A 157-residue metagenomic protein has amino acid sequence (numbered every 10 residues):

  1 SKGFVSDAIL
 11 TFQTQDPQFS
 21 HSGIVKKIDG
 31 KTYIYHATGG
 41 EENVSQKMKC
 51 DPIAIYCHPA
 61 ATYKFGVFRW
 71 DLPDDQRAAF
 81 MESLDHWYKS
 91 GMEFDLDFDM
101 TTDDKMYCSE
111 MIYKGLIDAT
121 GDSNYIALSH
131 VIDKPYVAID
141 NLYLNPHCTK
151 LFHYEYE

Functional and structural regions predicted by a protein language model:
S1, K26, T38, C57-A60 (+4 more regions): Sec/Tat-exported extracytoplasmic proteins
K2-F68, E93-M106: Glycine-rich catalytic cores of cysteine/serine-nucleophile enzymes that process amide/ester linkages in cell-envelope
S6-L10, Y88-K89, N124-Y125: Short secondary-structure boundary micro-motifs
E41, D74, I132: Residue-level detector of flexible, active-site-proximal loop/helix-junction positions within diverse enzyme catalytic
A54-C57, A78-D85, D140-Y143: Generic detector of well-ordered alpha-helical segments enriched in charged/polar residues, highlighting helical
F68-D75: A short, structured beta-strand-centered segment in the mid-to-C-terminal lobe of catalytic cores from group-transfer
Q76-L84, D104, C108-M111: Stable alpha-helical elements in mature extracytoplasmic
L96-E157: Activation targets extended, charge/polar-rich intrinsically disordered C-terminal tails
